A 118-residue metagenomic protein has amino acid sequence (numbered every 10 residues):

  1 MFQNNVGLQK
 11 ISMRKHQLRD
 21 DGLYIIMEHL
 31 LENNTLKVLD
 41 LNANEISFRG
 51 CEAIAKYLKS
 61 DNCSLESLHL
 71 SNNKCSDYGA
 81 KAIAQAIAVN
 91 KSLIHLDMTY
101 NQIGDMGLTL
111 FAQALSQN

Functional and structural regions predicted by a protein language model:
M1-N118: Leucine-rich tandem repeat or coiled-coil scaffolds
